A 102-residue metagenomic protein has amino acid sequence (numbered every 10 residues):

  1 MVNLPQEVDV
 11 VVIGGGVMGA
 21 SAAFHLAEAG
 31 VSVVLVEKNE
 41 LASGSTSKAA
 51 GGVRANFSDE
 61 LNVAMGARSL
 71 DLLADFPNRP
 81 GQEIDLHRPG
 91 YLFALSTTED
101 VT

Functional and structural regions predicted by a protein language model:
V2-E7, S43-S45, A49, V53: Accessory recognition modules or surfaces
V2-M18, V34: Beta1/beta-strand and adjacent pyrophosphate-binding region of the FAD-binding site in flavoprotein oxidoreductases
Q6-V8, A29-V31, P89: Short coil/turn connectors at secondary-structure junctions
I13-G14, E37, A49, R88-G90: A secondary-structure boundary/capping signal
H25, S43, E83-D85: Short secondary-structure boundary/capping segments within folded domains
A27-S47: Glycine-rich FAD pyrophosphate-binding loop
G51-T102: Dinucleotide-binding Rossmann-like beta1-alpha1 core, especially the glycine-rich loop that anchors the ADP
